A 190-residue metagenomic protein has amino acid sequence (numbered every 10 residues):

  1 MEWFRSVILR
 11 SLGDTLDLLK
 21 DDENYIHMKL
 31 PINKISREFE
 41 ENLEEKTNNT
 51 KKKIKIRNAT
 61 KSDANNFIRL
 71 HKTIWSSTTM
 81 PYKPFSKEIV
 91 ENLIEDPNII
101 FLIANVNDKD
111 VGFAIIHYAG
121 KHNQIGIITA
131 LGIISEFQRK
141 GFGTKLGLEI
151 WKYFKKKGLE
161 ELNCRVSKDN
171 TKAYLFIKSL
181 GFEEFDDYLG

Functional and structural regions predicted by a protein language model:
M1, F154-V166: Conserved GNAT acetyl-CoA-binding A-motif
M1-D21, T144, K168-D186: Conserved active-site alpha-helix within GNAT-family acetyltransferase domains
M1-K51: Acyl-donor-binding surface of acyltransferase catalytic domains
V7, E40, R69-Q124, T129 (+1 more regions): Acetyl-CoA-dependent GNAT
K53-F67: A short beta-loop-alpha structural element at the N-terminal edge of CoA-dependent acyl/N-acetyltransferase catalytic
A59, L131-I133, V166: Hydrophobic adenine-recognition pocket in adenosine-nucleotide-binding enzymes
I133, R139-K152, K156, L175-S179: Conserved acetyl-CoA-binding loop-helix of GNAT-fold acetyltransferases
